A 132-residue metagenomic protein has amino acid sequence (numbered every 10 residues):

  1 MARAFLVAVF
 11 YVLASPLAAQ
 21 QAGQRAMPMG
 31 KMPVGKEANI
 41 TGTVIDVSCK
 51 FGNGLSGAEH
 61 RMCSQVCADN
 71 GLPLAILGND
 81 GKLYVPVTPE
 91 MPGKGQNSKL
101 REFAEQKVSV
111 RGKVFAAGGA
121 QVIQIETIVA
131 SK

Functional and structural regions predicted by a protein language model:
R3-P16: Bacterial N-terminal signal peptides
A18-K132: OB-fold and OB-like single-stranded nucleic-acid-recognition modules and their adjacent interaction interfaces
